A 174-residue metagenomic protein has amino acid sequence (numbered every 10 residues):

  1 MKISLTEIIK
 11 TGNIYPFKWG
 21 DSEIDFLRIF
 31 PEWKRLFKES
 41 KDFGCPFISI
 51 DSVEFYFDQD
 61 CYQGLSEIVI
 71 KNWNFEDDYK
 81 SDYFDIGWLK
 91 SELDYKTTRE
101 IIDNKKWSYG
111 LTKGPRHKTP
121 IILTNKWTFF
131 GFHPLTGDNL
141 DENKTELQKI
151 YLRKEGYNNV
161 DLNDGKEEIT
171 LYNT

Functional and structural regions predicted by a protein language model:
M1-T174: Short helix/turn-capping signatures at newly exposed starts of structured segments
